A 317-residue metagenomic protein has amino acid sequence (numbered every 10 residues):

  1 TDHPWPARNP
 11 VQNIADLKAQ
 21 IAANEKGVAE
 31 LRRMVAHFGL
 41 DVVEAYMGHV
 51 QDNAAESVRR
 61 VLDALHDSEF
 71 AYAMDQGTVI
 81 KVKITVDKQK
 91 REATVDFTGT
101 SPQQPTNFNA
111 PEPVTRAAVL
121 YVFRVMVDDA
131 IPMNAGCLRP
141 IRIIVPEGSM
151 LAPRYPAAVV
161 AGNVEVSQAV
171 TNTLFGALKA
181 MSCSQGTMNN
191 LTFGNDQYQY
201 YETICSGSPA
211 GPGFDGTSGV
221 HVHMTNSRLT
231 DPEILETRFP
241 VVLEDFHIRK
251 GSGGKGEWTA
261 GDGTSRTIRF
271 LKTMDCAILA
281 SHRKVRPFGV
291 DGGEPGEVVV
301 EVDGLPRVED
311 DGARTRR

Functional and structural regions predicted by a protein language model:
T1-R307, A313, R317: Glycine/proline-enriched, intrinsically flexible loops and inter-domain linkers
